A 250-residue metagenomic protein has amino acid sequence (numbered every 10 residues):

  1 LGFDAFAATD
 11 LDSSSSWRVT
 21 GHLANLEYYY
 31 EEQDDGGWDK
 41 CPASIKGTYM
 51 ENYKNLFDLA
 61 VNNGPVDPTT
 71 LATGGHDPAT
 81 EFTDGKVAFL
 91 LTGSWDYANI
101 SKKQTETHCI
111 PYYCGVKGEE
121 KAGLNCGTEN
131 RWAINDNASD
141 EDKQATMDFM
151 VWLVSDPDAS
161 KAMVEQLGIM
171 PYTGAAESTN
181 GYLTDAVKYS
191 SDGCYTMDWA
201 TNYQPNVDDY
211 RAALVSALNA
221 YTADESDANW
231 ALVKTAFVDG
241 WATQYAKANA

Functional and structural regions predicted by a protein language model:
L1-D12, D156-Q166, Q244-A250: Bilobed periplasmic-binding protein-like "clamshell/Venus-flytrap" ligand-binding domains
L1-P42, V87: Extracytoplasmic/periplasmic solute-binding protein
A7, A88-G93, H108: Paired acidic/hydrophobic, glycine-rich loop segments that form the ligand-binding mouth/hinge of periplasmic-binding
W38-A72: Glycine-centered hinge/linker elements that transmit conformational signals in sensory and ligand-binding systems
T69-D84: Short helix-initiation/N-cap motifs at beta->coil->alpha
G75, L91-Y97, Y112, T128-N130: Beta->alpha turn/N-cap motifs
K102-Q166: Extracytoplasmic/periplasmic substrate-recognition and gating elements
D158, D192-A250: Conserved C-terminal helix/tail region of periplasmic/extracytoplasmic solute-binding proteins
